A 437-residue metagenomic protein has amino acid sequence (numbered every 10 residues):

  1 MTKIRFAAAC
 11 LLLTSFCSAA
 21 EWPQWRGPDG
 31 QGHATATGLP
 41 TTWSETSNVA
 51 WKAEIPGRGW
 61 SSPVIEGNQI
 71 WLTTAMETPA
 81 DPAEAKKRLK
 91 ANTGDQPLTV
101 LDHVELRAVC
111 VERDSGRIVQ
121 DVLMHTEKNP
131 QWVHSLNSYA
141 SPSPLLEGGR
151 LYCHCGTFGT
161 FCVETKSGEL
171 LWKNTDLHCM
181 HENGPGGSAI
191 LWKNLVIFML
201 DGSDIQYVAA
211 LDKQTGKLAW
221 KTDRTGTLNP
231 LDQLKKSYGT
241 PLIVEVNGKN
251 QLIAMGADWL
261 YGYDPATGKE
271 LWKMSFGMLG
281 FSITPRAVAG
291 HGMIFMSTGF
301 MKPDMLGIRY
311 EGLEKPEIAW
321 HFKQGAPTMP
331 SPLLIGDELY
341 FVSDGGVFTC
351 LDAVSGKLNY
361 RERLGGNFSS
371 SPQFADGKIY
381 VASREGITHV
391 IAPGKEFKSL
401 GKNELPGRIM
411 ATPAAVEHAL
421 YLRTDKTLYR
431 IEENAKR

Functional and structural regions predicted by a protein language model:
M1-A8: Bacterial N-terminal signal peptides that target proteins for export
C10-A19: Hydrophobic h-region of N-terminal signal peptides that target proteins for export in Gram-negative bacteria
A19-R437: Noncatalytic, solvent-exposed loop/strand surfaces of beta-propeller-type extracellular/periplasmic domains
